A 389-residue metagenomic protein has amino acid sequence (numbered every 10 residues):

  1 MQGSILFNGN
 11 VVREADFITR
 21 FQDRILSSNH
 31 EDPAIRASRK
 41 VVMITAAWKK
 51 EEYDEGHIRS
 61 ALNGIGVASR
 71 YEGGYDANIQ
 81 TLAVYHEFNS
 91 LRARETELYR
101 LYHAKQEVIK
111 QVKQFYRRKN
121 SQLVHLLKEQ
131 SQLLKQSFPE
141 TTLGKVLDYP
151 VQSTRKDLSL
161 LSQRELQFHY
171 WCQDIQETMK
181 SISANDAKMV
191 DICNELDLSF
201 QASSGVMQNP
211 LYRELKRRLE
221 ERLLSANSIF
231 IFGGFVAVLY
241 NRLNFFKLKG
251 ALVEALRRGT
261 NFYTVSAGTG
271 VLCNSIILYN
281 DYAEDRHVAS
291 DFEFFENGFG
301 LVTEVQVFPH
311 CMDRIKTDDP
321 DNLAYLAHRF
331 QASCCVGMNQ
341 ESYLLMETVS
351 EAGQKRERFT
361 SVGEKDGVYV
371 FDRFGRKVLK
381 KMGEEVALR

Functional and structural regions predicted by a protein language model:
M1-D186, L278, Y282-R389: C-terminal and late-domain segments of enzyme folds
S4-F7, D197-G205, F232-L239, V305-V307: Short, basic, glycine/proline-bearing loop/turn elements
Q22, L219-E220, K249-V253, L323-A327: Short amphipathic alpha-helical segments and helix-helix/interface helices
L133, S137, L211, R218 (+1 more regions): Hydrophobic alpha-helical segments and helix pairs
D191-R222: A structured beta-alpha segment of the ubiquitous adenosine-cofactor-binding alpha/beta core
R222, F232-F235, Y240-T264, G268-T317: Class I SAM-dependent methyltransferase SAM-binding "motif I" and its flanking Rossmann-like core
A226: An anion/phosphate-binding loop that grips the pyrophosphate of nucleotide cofactors and donors
